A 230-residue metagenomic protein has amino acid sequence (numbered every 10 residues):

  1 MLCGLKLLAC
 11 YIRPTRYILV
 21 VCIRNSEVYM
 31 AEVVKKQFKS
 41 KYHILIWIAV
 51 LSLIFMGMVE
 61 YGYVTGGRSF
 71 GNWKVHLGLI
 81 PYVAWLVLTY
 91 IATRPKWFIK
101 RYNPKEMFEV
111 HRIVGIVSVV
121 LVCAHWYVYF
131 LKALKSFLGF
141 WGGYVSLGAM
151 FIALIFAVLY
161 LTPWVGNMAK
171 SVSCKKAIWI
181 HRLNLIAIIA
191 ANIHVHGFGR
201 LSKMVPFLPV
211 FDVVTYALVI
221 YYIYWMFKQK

Functional and structural regions predicted by a protein language model:
M1-G4, M30: Accessible peptide chain termini
K6, N25-E27: Intrinsically disordered, low-complexity polyampholyte segments enriched for Lys and acidic residues
A31-K230: Membrane-embedded alpha-helical bundles that constitute the cytochrome b-like, heme-associated redox core of multi-pass
